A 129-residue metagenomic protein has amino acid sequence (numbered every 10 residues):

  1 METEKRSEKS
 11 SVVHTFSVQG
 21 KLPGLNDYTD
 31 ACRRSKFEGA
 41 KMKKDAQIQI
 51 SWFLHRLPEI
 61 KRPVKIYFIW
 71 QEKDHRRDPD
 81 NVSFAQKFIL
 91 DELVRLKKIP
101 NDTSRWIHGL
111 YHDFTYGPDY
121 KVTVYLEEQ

Functional and structural regions predicted by a protein language model:
M1-Q129: Catalytic phosphate/metal-binding cores of nucleic-acid and nucleotide-processing enzymes, i.e., regions that mediate
